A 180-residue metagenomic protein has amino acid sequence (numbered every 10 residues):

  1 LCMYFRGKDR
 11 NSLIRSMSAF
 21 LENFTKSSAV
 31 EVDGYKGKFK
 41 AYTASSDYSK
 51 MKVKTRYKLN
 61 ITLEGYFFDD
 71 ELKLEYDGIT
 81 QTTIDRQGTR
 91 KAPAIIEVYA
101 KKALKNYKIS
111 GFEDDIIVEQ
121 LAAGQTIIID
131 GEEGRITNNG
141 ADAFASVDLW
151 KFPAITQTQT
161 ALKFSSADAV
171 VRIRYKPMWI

Functional and structural regions predicted by a protein language model:
L1-N11, V53-F67, T160: Oligomerization/assembly interface segments of phage tail-like spikes and tubes
C2, E31, T62, E97 (+1 more regions): Residues in well-ordered beta-strands of folded domains
L13-F24: Short amphipathic alpha-helices in soluble, non-transmembrane regions that often serve as interface/regulatory elements
N23-T25, V32-G34, K52-K54, T89 (+3 more regions): A generic structural signal for short, non-catalytic loop/turn and secondary-structure boundary residues
T25-K73: Short beta-strand and beta-hairpin "edge-sheet" elements
F67-I180: Intrinsically disordered, low-complexity segments enriched in serine, threonine, and glycine
